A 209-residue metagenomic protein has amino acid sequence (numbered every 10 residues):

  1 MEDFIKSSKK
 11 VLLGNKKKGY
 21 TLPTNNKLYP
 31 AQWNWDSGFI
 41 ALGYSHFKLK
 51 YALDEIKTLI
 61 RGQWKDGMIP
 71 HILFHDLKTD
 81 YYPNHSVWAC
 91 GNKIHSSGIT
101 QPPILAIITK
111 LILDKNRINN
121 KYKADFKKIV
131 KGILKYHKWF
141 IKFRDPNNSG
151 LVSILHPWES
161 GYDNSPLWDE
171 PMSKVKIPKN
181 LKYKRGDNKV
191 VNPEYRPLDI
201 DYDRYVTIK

Functional and structural regions predicted by a protein language model:
M1-Q32, L53-D54, T58, I72 (+1 more regions): Low-complexity, Ser/Thr/Pro/Gly-enriched N-terminal "stalk/linker" regions
Y20-G38, L42-H46, P83-P102: Solvent-exposed loop and edge beta-strand segments that line ligand/cofactor-binding and catalytic clefts
Y29-A31, N84, K135, I154 (+1 more regions): Acidic, low-complexity intrinsically disordered regions
W33-W35, I107, Y136-I141: Tryptophan-centered motif/residue detector
G38, V130-H137: Extended, hydrophobic/aromatic-rich amphipathic alpha-helical segments that build helical scaffolds
L49-K131, I141-R144, N148-E159: Helix-terminus loop motifs that line ligand-binding clefts
H137-K209: Extended ligand-binding clefts on enzyme/binding-domain cores
